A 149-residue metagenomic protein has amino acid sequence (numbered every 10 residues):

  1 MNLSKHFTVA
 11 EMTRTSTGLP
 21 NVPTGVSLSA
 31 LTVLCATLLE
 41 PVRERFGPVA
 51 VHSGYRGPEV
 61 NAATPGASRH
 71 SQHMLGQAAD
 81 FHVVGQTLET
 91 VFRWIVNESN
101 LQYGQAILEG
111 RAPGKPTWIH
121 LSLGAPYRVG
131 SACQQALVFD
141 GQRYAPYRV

Functional and structural regions predicted by a protein language model:
M1-E44, A136-V149: Extracytoplasmic cell-surface/polysaccharide-interacting catalytic and binding patches
L3, V60, H70: Glycine-rich, flexible loop/turn motifs
P23-T24, A50-R56, T90-I95: N-terminal start-of-chain detector that recognizes signal peptides and the immediate post-cleavage beginning
L34-L38, V60, Q77, T87 (+1 more regions): Amphipathic alpha-helical interface surfaces
L39-G66: Extended, low-complexity, intrinsically disordered C-terminal regulatory tails of eukaryotic serine/threonine kinases
F46, M74-A78: Short connector loops at helix/strand junctions that flank enzyme active sites, especially segments positioning acidic
G66-Q72: Non-catalytic scaffold segments within catalytic domains of secreted glycoside hydrolases
H70, A79, V83-V149: Catalytic cores and adjacent binding grooves of peptidoglycan-active enzymes
